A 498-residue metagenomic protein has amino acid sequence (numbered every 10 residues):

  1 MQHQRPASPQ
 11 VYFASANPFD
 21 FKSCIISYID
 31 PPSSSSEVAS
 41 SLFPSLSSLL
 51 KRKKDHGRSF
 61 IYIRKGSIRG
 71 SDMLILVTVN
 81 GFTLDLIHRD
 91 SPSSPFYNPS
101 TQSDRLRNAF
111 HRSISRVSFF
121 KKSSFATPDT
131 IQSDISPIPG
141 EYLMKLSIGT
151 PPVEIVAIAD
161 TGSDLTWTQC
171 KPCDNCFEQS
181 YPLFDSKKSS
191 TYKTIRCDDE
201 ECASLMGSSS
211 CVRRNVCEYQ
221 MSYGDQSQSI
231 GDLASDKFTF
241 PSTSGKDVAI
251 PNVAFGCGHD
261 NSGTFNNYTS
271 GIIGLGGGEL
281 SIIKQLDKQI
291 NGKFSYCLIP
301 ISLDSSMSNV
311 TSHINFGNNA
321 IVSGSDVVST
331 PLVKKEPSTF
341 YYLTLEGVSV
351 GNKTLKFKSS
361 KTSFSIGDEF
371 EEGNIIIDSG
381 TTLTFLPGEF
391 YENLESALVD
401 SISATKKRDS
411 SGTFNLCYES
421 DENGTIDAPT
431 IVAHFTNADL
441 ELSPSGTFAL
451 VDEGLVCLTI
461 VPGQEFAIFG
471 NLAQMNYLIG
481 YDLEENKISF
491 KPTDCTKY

Functional and structural regions predicted by a protein language model:
M1-R5, P9-A157, L165-D232, N252 (+7 more regions): Disordered propeptide/prodomain
Y142-M144, V153-I155, A234, G292 (+4 more regions): Residue-level marker for the onset of beta-strands and adjacent loop->beta junctions in well-ordered domains
L143-K187, T191-R196, F238, F255-G256 (+3 more regions): Aspartyl protease active-site motif detector
N215-S222, E279-S281, K293, D409-D421: Charged, amphipathic alpha-helical segments
S222-F340, I376, A433, D439-D494: Glycine-rich flap/beta-hairpin and adjacent strands of clan AA aspartyl proteases
H313, G347, G373-I375, T382-T384 (+1 more regions): Conserved active-site beta-strand-loop modules that form the wall/rim of enzyme catalytic pockets and either contain
N352-T354, I366-D368, D409-S411: Membrane-interfacial loop- and helix-cap regions that link adjacent transmembrane helices in polytopic membrane proteins
K406-L440: Extended C-terminal subregions enriched in glycine
